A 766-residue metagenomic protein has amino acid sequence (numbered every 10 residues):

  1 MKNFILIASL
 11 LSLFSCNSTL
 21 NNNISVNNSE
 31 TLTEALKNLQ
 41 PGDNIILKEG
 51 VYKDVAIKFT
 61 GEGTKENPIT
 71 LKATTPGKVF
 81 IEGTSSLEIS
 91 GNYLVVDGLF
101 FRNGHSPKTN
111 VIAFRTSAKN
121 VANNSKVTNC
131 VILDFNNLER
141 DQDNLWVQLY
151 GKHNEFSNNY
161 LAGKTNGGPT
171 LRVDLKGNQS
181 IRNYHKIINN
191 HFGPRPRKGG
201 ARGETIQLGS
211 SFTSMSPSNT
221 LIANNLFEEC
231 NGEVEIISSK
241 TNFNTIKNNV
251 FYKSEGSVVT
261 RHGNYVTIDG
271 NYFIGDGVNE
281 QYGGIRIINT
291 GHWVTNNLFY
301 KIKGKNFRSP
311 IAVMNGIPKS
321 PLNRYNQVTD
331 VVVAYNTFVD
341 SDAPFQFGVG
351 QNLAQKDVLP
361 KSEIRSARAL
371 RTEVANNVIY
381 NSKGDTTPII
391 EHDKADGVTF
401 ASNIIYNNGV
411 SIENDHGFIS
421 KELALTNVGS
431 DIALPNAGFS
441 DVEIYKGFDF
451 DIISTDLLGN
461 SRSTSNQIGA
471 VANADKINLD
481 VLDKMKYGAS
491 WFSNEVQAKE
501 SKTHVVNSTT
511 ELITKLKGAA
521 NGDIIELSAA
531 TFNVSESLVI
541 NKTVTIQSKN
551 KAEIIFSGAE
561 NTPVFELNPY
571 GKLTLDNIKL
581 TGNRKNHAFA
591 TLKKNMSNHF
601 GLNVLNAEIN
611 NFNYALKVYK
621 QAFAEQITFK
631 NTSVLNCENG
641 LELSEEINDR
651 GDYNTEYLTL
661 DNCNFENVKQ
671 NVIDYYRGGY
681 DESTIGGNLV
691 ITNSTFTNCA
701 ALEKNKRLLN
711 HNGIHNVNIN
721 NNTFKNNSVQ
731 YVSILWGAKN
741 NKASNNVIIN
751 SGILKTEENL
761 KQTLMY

Functional and structural regions predicted by a protein language model:
M1-N23: Bacterial Sec-dependent N-terminal signal peptides
T19-D54, K58, T64, L458 (+1 more regions): Acidic Gly/Asp/Thr-rich repetitive segments characteristic of extracellular carbohydrate-active and adhesion proteins
N21-N28, E49-V55, F59-V111, T116 (+3 more regions): Right-handed parallel beta-helix/beta-spiral solenoid domain characteristic of secreted/periplasmic
A35-L36, N323, E363, E443-F448 (+1 more regions): Short loop/turn motifs at secondary-structure junctions and domain boundaries
K37-P41, G63-K65, I89-S90, L149 (+6 more regions): Flexible, charged surface loops at secondary-structure boundaries
D43-L47, N403-I405, S465-A470, D523-L527 (+1 more regions): Extracellular beta-strand repeat scaffolds in secreted/surface proteins
A56-K58, G83-E88, R102-N124, L133-E422 (+7 more regions): Glycine- and acidic/polar-rich repeat regions and solenoidal domains
S420-E422, N427-V505, K742-S744, I748-Y766: Surface beta-loop-beta hairpin patches that serve as ligand-binding interfaces in beta-rich domains
